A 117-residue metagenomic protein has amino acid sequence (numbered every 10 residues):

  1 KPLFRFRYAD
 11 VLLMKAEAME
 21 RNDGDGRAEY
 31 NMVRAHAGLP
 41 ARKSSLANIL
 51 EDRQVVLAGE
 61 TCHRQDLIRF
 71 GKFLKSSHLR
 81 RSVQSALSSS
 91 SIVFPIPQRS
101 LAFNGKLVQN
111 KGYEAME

Functional and structural regions predicted by a protein language model:
P2-L3, R42-E117: Long, intrinsically disordered, low-complexity segments
L3-M32, A47-V56: Extended, hydrophobic/aromatic-rich amphipathic alpha-helical segments that build helical scaffolds
N22, L39-K43: Extracytoplasmic/peripheral linker and loop segments enriched in polar/acidic and small residues with frequent Thr/Pro
